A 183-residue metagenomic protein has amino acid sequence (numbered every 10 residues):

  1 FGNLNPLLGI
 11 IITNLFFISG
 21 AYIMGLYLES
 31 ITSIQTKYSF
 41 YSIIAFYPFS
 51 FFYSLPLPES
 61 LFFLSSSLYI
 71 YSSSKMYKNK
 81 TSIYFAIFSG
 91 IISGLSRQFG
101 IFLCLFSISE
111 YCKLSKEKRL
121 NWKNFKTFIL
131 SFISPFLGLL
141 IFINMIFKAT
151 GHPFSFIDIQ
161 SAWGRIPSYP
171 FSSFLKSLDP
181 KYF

Functional and structural regions predicted by a protein language model:
F1-I12, D179-K181: Juxtamembrane segments of multi-pass membrane glycosylation machinery that transfer sugars from lipid-linked donors
I11-I31: Transmembrane-helix motifs of polytopic, lipid-linked glycan transferases
I23, I43-F46, L61-K78, I83-Y84 (+1 more regions): Specific aromatic-rich, kink-prone transmembrane helix
E29, Y71-Y77, I108-K118: Structural signal for the C-terminal ends of transmembrane alpha-helices and the immediately following loop
K37-Y47, G90, G94: Short helix- or helix-capping micro-motifs that position conserved polar/aromatic residues at function-defining sites
S54-L61: Short acidic/glycine- and proline-prone juxtamembrane loop motifs at membrane-interface regions of multi-pass membrane
K75-I91, K126-L130: Short hydrophobic alpha-helices at membrane interfaces in multi-pass membrane enzymes
I92, G100, C104-K116, L120-F183: Membrane-lumen/periplasm interface segments of specific transmembrane helices in polyprenyl phosphate-linked
